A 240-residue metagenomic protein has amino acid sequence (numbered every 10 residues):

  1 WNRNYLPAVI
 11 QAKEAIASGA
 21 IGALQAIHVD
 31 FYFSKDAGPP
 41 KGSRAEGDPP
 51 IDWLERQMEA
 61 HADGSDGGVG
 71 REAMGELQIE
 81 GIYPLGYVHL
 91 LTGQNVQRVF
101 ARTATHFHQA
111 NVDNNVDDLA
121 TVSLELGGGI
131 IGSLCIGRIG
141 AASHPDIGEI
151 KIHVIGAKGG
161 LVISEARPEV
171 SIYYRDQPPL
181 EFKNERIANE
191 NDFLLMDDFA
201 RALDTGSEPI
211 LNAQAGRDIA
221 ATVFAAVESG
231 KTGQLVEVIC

Functional and structural regions predicted by a protein language model:
W1, Y5, L77-G81, N115 (+3 more regions): Aromatic-acidic/polar surface patches that form glycan- and anion
N4-V112, G233: Predominantly a Rossmann-like dinucleotide-binding segment in NAD(P)-dependent oxidoreductases
A8-V9, P84-L85, D192-D197, A220-F224: A general structural signal for well-ordered alpha-helical segments in protein cores
I79, Y83-R167, F193-T205: Contiguous beta-strand/loop segments that form the cofactor/metal-binding neighborhood of enzyme cores
G127, R201-C240: C-terminal helix-rich "cap/oligomerization" subdomain common to oxidoreductases
G132-L134, L180, V236: Short beta-strand segments
I152, P168-P178: Short polybasic amphipathic segments
P179-I187: C-terminal "lid/loop" region of Rossmann-like NAD(P)-dependent oxidoreductases
